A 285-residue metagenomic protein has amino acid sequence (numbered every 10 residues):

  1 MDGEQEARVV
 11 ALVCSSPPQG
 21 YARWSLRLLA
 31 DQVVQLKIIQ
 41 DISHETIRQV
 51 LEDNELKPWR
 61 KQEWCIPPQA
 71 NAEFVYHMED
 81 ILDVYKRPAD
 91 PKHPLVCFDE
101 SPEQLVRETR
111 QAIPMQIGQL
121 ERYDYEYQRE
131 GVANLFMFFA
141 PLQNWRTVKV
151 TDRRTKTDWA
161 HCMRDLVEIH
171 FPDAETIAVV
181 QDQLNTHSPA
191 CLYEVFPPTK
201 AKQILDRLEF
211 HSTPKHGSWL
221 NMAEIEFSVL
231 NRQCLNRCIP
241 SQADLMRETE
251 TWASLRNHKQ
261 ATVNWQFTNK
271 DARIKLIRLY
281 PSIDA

Functional and structural regions predicted by a protein language model:
M1-I42, P88-A89: A short, amphipathic alpha-helix used for macromolecular contacts
Q49-Q62: Short, basic alpha-helical nucleic acid-contact segments in DNA-binding proteins and DNA transaction factors
H77-R164, L276-I277: Extended, low-complexity cationic-aromatic segments
T109, D244-A285: C-terminal domain-tail junction helix/linker
R122-Y127, K200-M222, R237-S241: RNase H-like polynucleotidyl transferase catalytic core
R146, K215, A223-Q242, L255-K259: Active-site proximal helix-loop segment of RNase H-like, two-metal nucleases, encompassing DDE(D)
T157-A178: Short, basic/hydrophobic alpha-helical segments
A174-S188: Acidic/histidine-rich, metal-coordinating catalytic segments
